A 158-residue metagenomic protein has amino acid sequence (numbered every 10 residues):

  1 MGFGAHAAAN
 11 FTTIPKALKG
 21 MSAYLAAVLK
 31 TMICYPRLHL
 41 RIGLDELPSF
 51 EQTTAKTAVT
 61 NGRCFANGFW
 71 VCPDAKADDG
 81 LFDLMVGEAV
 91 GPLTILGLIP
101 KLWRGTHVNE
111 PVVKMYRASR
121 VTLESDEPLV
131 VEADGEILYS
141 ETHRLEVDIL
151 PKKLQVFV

Functional and structural regions predicted by a protein language model:
M1-V158: Long C-terminal subdomains/extensions of small-metabolite kinases
